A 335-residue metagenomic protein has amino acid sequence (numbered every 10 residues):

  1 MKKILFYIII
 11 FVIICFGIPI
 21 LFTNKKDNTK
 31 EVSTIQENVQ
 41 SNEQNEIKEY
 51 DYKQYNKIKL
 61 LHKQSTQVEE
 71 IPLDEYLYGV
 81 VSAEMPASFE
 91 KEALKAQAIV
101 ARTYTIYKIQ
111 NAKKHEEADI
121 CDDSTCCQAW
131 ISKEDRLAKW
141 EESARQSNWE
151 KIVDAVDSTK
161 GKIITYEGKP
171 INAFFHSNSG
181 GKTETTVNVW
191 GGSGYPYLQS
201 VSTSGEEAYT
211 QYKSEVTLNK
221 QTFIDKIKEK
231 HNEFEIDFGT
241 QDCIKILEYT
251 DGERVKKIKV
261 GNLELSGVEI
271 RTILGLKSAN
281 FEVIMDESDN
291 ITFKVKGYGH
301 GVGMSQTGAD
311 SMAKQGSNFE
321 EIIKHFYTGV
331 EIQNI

Functional and structural regions predicted by a protein language model:
M1-I4: Positively charged n-region of N-terminal signal peptides that target proteins for export
F6-L21: Hydrophobic membrane-insertion alpha-helices, especially the h-region of bacterial N-terminal signal peptides
F22-Q67: N-terminal, intrinsically disordered, polar/charged segments of Gram-positive cell-envelope systems that serve as
V68-I71, S88-I99, T217-Q221, G299-G303 (+1 more regions): Soluble non-cytosolic domains of exported or imported proteins
I71-E90, S200-Q211: Acidic/histidine-rich, surface-exposed loop or edge segments in extracytoplasmic proteins
S82-P86, I99-N111, G161, K228 (+3 more regions): Sec-exported extracytoplasmic/periplasmic mature domains
Y107, N111-N290: Extended substrate/cofactor- or partner-recognition/assembly subdomains adjacent to catalytic sites in enzymes
S266-I335: C-terminal soluble interaction/assembly domains
